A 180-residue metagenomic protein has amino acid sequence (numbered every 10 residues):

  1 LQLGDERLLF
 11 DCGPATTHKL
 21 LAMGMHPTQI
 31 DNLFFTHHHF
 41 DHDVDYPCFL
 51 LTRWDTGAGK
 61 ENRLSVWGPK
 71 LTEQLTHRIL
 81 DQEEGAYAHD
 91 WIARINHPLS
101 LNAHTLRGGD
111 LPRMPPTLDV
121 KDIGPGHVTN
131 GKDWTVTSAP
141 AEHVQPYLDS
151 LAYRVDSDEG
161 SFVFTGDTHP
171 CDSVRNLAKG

Functional and structural regions predicted by a protein language model:
L1-F162, H169, N176: Binuclear metal-dependent hydrolase catalytic cores
V174-G180: A short alpha/beta connector and helix-capping loop motif
